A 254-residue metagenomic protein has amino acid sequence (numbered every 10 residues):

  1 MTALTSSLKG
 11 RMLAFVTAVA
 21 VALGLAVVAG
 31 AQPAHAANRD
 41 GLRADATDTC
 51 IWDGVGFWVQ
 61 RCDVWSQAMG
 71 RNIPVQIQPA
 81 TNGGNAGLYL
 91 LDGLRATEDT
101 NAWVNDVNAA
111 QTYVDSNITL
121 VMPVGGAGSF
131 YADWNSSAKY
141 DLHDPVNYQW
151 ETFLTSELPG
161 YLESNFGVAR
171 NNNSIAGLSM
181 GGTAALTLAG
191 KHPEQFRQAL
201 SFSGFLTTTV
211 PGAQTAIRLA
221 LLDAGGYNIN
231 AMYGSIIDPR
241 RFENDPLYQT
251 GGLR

Functional and structural regions predicted by a protein language model:
M1-L8: N-terminal secretory signal peptides that target proteins for export/translocation
R11-V16, G24, Q32-R254: Non-catalytic cap/lid and distal C-terminal segments of serine-dependent acyl enzymes
